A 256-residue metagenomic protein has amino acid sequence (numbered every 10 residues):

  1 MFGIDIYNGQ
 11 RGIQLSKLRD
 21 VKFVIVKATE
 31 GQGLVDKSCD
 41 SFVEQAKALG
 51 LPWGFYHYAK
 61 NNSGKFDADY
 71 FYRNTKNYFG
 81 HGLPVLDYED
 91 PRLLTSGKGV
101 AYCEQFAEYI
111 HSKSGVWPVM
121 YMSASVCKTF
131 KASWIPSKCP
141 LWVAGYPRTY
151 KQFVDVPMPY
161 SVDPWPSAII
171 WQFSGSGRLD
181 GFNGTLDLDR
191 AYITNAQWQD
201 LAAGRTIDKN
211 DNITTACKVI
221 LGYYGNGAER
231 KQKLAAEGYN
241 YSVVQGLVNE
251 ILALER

Functional and structural regions predicted by a protein language model:
M1-S16, A132-N210: Functionally critical loop-and-helix segments that line ligand-binding/catalytic clefts of soluble enzyme domains
M1-V116: Substrate-binding cleft of extracellular glycoside hydrolase catalytic domains
G82-M158: Catalytic domains of cell-wall/extracellular-matrix polysaccharide-remodeling enzymes, centered on de-N-acetylation
I207-Y224, A253-R256: Disulfide-bonded cysteine-rich modules in secreted/extracellular proteins, activating on the conserved Cys frameworks
D211-T215, R230, V244: Cysteine-rich, disulfide-stabilized extracellular repeat modules
K218-K231, Y239-Y241: Extracytoplasmic Gram-positive cell-surface binding/anchoring modules and repeats
E237-R256: Repeat-associated, polar segments at repeat-unit boundaries in modular proteins
